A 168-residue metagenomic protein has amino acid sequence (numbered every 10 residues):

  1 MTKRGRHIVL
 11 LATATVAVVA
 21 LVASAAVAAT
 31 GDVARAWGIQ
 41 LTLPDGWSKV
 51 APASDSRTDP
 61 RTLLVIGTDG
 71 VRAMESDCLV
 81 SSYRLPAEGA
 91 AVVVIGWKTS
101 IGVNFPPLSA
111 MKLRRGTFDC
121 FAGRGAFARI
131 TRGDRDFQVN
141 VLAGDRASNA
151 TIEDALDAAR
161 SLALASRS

Functional and structural regions predicted by a protein language model:
M1-T15: N-terminal export and membrane-targeting signals
T2-K3, A26, N149: Cytoplasmic membrane-interface segments at the C-terminal ends of transmembrane helices
G5-R6, I152-A155: Short amphipathic alpha-helical segments that mediate assembly, nucleic-acid/protein binding, or membrane association
V9-L10, A20-G38: C-terminal region of N-terminal signal peptides and the immediate post-cleavage residues of exported proteins
G31-S100, F121-G123: Secretory pathway targeting signatures of secreted, lumenal, and periplasmic proteins
T42, D154-D157: Extracytoplasmic/secreted proteins, especially bacterial periplasmic and envelope-associated proteins
S48, P52, R160-R167: Sec-exported extracytoplasmic/periplasmic mature domains
L85-A150, D157, L164-R167: Signature of long, low-cysteine stretches enriched in small and polar/charged residues
